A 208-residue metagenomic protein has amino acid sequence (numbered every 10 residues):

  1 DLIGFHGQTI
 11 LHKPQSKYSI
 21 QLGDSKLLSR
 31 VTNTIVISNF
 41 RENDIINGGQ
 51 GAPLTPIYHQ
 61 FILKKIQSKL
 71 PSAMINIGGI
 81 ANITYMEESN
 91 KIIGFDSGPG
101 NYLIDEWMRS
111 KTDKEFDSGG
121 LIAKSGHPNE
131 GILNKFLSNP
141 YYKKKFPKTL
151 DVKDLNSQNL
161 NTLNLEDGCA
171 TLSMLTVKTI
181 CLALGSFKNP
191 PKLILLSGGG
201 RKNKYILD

Functional and structural regions predicted by a protein language model:
D1, C181-P191: Phosphate/pyrophosphate-binding loops at sites that engage ATP/ADP/AMP, CoA/4′-phosphopantetheine, polyphosphate
D1-S25: Short beta-strand-loop/turn "lid" adjacent to the catalytic site in phosphate-handling enzymes
I10, P191-D208: Glycine-rich phosphate-binding loops at beta-strand->alpha-helix junctions
P14-S19, T34-K114: Phosphate-binding/catalytic loop of phosphoryl-transfer enzymes
H59-K64, V177-G185: Generic structural signal for well-ordered alpha-helical scaffold segments
N90-C181: Conserved ATP-utilizing enzyme core subdomain
